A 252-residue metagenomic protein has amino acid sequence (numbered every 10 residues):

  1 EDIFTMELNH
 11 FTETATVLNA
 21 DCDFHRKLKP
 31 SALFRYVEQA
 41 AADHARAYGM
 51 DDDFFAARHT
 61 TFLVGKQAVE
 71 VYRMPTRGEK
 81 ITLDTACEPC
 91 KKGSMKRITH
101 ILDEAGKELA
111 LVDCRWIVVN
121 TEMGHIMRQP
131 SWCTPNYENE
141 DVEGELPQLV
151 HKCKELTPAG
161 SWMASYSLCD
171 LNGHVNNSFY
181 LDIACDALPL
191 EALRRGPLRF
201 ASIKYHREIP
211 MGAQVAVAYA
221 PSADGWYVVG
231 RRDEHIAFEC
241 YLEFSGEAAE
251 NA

Functional and structural regions predicted by a protein language model:
E1-F4, L83: A detector of low-complexity, intrinsically disordered, Ser/Thr/Gly/Pro/Ala-rich segments
F4-V64, L111-D113, N120-F200: Hot-dog-fold acyl-thioester-processing enzymes
L8-T12, A68-K152, I209-M211, A220-A252: HotDog/MaoC-like acyl-thioester-processing domains
D52-D53, T60, G78-I81, R97-T99 (+2 more regions): Short, positively charged
K66-E70, A201-K204: Short alpha-helix capping/helix-loop boundary micro-motifs
E191, R195-A218: A conserved acidic, glycine/proline-rich C-terminal tail/linker
